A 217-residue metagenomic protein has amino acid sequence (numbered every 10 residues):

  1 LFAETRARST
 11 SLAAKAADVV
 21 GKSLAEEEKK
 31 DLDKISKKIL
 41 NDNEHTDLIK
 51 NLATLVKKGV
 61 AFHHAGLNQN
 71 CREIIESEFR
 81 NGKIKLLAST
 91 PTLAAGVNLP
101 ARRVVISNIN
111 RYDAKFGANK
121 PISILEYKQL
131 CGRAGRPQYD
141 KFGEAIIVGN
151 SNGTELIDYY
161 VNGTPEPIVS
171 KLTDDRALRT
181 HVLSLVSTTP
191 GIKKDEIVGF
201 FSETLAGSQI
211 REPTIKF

Functional and structural regions predicted by a protein language model:
F2, H63, L87-T90, I106-S107 (+2 more regions): Generic beta-strand/beta-sheet core signal
F2-L86, A114-L125, G199-S202: Conserved C-terminal RecA-like helicase domain
S11-A16, I74-S77, P100, E126-L130 (+5 more regions): Alpha-helical scaffold elements adjacent to nucleotide-binding pockets in ATP/GTP-utilizing enzyme cores
L52-A53, E78-F79, A95-V97, N119 (+2 more regions): Replace "in large, NTP-powered and nucleic-acid-processing enzymes" with "in large, NTP-powered factors and other
N68-F79, N162-F217: C-terminal accessory/connector segments of nucleic-acid motor ATPases
R72-N108, K115, G132: Beta-edge loop/turn motif
L99, R103-V161: Conserved segment of the helicase C-terminal RecA-like domain
